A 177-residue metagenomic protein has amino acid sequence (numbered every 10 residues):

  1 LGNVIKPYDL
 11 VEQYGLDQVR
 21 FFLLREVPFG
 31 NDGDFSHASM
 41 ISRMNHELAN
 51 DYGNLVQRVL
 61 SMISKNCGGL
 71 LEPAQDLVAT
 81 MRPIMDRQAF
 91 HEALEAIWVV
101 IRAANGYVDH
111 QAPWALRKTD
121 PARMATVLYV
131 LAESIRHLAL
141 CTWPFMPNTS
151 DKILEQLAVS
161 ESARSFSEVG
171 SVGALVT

Functional and structural regions predicted by a protein language model:
L1-E72, V159-V176: Catalytic adenosine-cofactor/nucleotide-binding cores of aminoacyl-tRNA synthetases and other
I5-Y8, D17, A38, Q75-A79 (+3 more regions): Generic alpha-helical secondary structure signal
G33, P83, Q88-A89, W98-T177: Basic, alpha-helical terminal appendages of large translation-related enzymes
D34-A49, L77-E95: Extended, non-catalytic structural segments that build the interaction scaffolds of large macromolecular assemblies
A49, G53, Q75-V78, L94 (+3 more regions): Generic structural concept
L60, G68-R82, W98: Long, contiguous internal "core" modules enriched in hydrophobic/ aromatic residues
